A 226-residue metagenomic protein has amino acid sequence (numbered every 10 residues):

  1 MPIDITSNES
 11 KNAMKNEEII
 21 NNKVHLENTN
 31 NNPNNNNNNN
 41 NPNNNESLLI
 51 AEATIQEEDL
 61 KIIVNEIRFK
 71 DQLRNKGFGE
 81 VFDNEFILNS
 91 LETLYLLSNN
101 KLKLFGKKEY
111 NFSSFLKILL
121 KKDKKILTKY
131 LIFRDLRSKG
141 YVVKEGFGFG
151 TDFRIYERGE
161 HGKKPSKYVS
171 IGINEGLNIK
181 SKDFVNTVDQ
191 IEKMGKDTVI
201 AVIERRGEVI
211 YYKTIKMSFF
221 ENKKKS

Functional and structural regions predicted by a protein language model:
M1-S226: Long Lys/Arg-rich low-complexity intrinsically disordered regions in nucleic-acid-associated proteins
